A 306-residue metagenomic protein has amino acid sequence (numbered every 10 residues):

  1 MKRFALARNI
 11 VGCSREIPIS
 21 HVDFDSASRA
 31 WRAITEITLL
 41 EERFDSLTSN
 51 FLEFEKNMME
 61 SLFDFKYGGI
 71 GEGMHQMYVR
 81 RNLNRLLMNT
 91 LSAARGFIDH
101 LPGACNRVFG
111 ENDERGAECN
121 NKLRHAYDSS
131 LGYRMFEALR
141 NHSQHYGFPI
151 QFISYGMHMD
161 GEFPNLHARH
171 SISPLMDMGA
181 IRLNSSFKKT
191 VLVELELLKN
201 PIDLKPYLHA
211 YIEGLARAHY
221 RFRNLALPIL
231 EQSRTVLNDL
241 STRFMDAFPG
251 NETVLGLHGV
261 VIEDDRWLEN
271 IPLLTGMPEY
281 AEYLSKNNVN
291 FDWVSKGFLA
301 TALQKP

Functional and structural regions predicted by a protein language model:
M1-N84, G116-P306: Acidic, Ser/Thr/Gly/Pro-rich intrinsically disordered interaction regions
L87-F97, L101-A104: Contiguous, amphipathic alpha-helical segments that mediate oligomerization or scaffolding in large protein assemblies
L101, C105, Q144-G147: Short, well-ordered alpha-helical segments in soluble proteins
A104-C119: Inter-helical turn/loop segments and adjacent helix faces that build the functional surface of alpha-helical bundle
